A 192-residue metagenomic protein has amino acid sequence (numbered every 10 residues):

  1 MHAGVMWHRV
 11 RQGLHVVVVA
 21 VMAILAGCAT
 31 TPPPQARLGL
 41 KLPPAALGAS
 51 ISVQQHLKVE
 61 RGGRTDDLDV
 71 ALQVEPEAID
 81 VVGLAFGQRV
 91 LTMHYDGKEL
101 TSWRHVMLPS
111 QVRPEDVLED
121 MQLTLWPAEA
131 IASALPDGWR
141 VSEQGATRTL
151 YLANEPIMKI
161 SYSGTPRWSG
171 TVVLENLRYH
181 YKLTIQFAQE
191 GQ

Functional and structural regions predicted by a protein language model:
A3-V18: Bacterial N-terminal signal peptides that target proteins for export
I24-G27: C-terminal motif of bacterial Sec signal peptides marking the signal peptidase cleavage site
A29-I51: N-terminal presequence-like segments and adjacent domain-start helices
A29-P33, R37, H56, E99-Q192: Mature, soluble, non-transmembrane domains
L47-D80: Post-signal-peptide N-terminal segment of Sec-exported extracytoplasmic proteins
I51, R64-D66, G87, L135 (+1 more regions): Residues that act as N-cap/strand-start positions at coil-to-secondary-structure junctions
T65-D69, Q88-V90, K182: Short, surface-exposed coil-to-beta transition loops
V74-V112: Contiguous hydrophobic, core-forming segments of folded domains
